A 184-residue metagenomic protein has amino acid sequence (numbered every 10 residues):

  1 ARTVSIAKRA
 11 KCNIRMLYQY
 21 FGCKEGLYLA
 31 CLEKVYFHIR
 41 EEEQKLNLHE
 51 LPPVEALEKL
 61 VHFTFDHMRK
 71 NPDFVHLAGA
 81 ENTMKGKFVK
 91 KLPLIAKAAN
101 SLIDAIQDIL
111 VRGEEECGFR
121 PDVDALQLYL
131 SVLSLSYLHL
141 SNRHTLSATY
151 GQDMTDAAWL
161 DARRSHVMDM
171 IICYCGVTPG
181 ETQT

Functional and structural regions predicted by a protein language model:
A1-G26, A30: Helix-turn-helix
S5, P52-A56, D124: A conserved beta-strand->loop->alpha-helix hinge within the catalytic CA
R9, G26-H49, E55, K59-D66 (+1 more regions): Alpha-helical structural segments
E55, K59, F63, L77 (+1 more regions): Amphipathic alpha-helical interaction segments
F63-D66, K70, N100-F119, S131-T184: C-terminal peripheral helix-coil segments that are non-catalytic and often amphipathic
K70-K90, R143-T149: Amphipathic alpha-helical segments used for helix-helix packing
G79-V111: A contiguous binding-surface segment within folded domains or other stable secondary-structure elements
R120-V123, Q127: Alpha-helical transmembrane segments and their helix-start/interface "positive-inside/aromatic belt" motifs in integral
